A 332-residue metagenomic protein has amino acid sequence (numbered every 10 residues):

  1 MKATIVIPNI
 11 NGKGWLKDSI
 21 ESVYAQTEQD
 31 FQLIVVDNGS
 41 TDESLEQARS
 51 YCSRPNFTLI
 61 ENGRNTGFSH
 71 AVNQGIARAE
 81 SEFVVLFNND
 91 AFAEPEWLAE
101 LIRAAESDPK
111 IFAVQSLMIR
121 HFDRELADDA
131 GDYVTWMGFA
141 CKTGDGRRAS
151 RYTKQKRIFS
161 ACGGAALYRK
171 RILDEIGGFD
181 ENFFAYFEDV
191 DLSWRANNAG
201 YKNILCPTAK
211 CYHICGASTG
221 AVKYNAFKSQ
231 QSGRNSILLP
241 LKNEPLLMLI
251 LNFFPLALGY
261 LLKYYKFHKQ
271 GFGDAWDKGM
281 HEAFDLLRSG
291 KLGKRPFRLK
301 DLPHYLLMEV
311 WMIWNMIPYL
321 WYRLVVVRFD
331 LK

Functional and structural regions predicted by a protein language model:
E21-D30: Short, acidic, metal-binding catalytic loop of nucleotide-sugar glycosyltransferases
S22, D37-E46, R64: A conserved acidic beta->alpha catalytic loop
E61-A79, N89, E100: Glycine-rich, basic loop-to-helix element that forms the pyrophosphate-binding segment of sugar-nucleotide handling
V84: Short aromatic/hydrophobic "clamp" motif used to bind/position activated sugar donors
A91-V134: Conserved donor NDP-sugar-binding/catalytic core segment of glycosyltransferases
L126-A127, F139-A140, R147-Y168, V190-L192 (+1 more regions): A recurrent flexible, glycine/aromatic-enriched loop bordering the glycosyltransferase active site that acts as
F159-K210: A short, conserved alpha-helix in the catalytic core of glycosyltransferases
L249-K332: Non-catalytic, C-terminal membrane-associated alpha-helical segments of glycosyltransferases
